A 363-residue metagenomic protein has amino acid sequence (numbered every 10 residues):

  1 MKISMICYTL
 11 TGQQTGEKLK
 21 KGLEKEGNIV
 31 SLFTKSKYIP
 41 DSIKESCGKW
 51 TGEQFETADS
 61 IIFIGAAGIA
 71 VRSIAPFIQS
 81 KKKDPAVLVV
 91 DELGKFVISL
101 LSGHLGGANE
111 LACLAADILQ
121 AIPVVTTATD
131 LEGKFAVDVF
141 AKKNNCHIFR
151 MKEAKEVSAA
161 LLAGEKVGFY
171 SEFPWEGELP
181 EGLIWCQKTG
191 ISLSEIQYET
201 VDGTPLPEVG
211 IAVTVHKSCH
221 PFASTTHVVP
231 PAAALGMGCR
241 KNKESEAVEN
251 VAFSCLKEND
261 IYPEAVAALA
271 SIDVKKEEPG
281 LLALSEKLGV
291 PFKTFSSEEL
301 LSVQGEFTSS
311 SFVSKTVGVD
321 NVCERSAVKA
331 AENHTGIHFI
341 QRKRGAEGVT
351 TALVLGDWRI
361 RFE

Functional and structural regions predicted by a protein language model:
M1-M5: Extreme N-terminal starter segment of soluble prokaryotic enzymes
Y8: Glycine-rich Rossmann-fold phosphate-binding loop(s) that bind the pyrophosphate of adenine dinucleotide cofactors
G12-N28, S36-Y38, K44-S46, E56-S60 (+6 more regions): Conserved mixed alpha/beta catalytic, RNA-binding, or beta-rich assembly cores of soluble enzyme, regulatory
E17, G52-E53, L282: Alpha-helical segments flanking ligand/cofactor-binding loops in enzyme cores
F33-K35, T126-A128, F295-S297, R342: Conserved beta-strand termini and adjacent loop/short-helix elements that scaffold enzyme active sites in alpha/beta
S42-F55, D59, E306-V317, C323: Glycine-rich, anion-gripping cofactor-binding loops and their flanking helix/strand elements in enzyme active sites
S254, E264-V349: C-terminal non-catalytic interaction/assembly regions of soluble proteins
G348-E363: Charge-patterned, long linear interaction tracts outside catalytic cores
